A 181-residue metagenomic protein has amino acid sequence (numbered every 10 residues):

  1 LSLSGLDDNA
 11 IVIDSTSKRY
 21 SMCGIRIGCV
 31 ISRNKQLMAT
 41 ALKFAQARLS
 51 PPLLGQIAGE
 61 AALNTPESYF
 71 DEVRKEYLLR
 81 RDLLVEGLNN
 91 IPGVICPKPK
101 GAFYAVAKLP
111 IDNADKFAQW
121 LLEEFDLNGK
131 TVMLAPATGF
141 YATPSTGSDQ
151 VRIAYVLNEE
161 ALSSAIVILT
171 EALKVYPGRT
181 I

Functional and structural regions predicted by a protein language model:
L1-I181: PLP-dependent class I/II
